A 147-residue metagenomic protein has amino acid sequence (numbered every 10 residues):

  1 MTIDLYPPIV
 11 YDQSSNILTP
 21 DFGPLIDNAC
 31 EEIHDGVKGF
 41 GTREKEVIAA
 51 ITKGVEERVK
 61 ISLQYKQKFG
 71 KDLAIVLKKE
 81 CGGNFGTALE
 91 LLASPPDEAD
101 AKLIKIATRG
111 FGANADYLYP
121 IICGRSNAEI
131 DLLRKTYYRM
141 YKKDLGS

Functional and structural regions predicted by a protein language model:
M1-S147: Long, charge-enriched amphipathic alpha-helical scaffolds and associated charged IDRs in eukaryotic peripheral-membrane
